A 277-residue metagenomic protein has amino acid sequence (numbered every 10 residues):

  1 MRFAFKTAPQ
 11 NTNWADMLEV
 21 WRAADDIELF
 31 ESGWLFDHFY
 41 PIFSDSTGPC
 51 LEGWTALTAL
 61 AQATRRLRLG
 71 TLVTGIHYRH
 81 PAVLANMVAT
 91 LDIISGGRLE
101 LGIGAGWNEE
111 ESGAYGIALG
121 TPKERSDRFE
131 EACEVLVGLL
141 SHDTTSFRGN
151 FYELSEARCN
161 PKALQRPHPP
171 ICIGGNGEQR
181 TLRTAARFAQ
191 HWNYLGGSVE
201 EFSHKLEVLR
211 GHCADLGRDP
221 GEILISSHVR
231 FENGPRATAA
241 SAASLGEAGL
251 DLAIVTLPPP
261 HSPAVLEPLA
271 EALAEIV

Functional and structural regions predicted by a protein language model:
M1-A63, P167-P169, T256, P260 (+1 more regions): N-terminal beta1-alpha1-beta2 module of alpha/beta enzyme domains
R2-A15, I42, I76-S146, P260: Flexible, glycine-rich active-site loops centered on histidine and acidic residues that chelate a metal or position
F3-T7, E31-L35, R68-T74, L99-I103 (+4 more regions): Hydrophobic faces of well-ordered beta-strands that scaffold small-molecule active sites in alpha/beta enzyme cores
N13-D26, L84-M87, G174-R187, G234-G246 (+1 more regions): Short, acidic/polar
D16-E28, V88-I93, L206, R210-A214: Short amphipathic alpha-helices and their capping/turn segments at secondary-structure boundaries
D26, T121-P167, N193-V277: An alpha-helical appendage that flanks or caps ligand/catalytic pockets
L29, A63-R66, S95, H168 (+2 more regions): Glycine-enriched alpha-helix->loop->beta-strand junction motifs that scaffold or abut catalytic
D37, L60, L91, L101 (+7 more regions): Conserved, mostly hydrophobic/aromatic
